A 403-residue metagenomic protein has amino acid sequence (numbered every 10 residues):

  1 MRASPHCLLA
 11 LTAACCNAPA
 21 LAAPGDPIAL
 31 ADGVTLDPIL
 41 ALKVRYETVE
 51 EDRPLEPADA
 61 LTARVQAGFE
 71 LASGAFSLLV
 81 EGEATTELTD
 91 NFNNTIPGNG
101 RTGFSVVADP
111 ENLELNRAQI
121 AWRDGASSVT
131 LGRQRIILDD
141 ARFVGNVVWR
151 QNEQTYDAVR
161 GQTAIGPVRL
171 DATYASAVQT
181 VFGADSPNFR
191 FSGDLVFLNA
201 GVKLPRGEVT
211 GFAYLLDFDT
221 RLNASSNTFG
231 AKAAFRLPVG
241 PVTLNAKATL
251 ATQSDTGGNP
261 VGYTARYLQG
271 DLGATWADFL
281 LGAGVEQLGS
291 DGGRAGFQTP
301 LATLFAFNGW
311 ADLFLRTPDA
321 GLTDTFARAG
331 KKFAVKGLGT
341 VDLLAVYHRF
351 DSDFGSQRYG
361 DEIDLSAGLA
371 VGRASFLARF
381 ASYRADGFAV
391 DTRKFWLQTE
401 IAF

Functional and structural regions predicted by a protein language model:
M1-D32: Cleavable N-terminal export/targeting peptides
L21-R133, V159-A164, A233-A246, L250-A251 (+5 more regions): Beta-barrel outer-membrane channel/assembly domains of diderm bacteria
R45-E51, E87-T89, I136-V147, A175-A184 (+6 more regions): Sequence/structural signature of outer-membrane beta-barrel proteins
P54-L61, V107-N112, V148-E153, S186-G193 (+5 more regions): Replace "Gram-negative outer membrane beta-barrel proteins" with "bacterial and organellar outer membrane beta-barrel
L61-G183, D194-E208, L268, L272-L304: Outer membrane beta-barrel
N93-A108, N245-V346: Extracellular/periplasmic loop regions
A177-G183, G207, L215-T220, V242-G270 (+2 more regions): Outer-membrane beta-barrel translocator/channel fold
S192-L222, T228-F235, A306-T317, D324 (+2 more regions): Outer membrane beta-barrel transmembrane domains
